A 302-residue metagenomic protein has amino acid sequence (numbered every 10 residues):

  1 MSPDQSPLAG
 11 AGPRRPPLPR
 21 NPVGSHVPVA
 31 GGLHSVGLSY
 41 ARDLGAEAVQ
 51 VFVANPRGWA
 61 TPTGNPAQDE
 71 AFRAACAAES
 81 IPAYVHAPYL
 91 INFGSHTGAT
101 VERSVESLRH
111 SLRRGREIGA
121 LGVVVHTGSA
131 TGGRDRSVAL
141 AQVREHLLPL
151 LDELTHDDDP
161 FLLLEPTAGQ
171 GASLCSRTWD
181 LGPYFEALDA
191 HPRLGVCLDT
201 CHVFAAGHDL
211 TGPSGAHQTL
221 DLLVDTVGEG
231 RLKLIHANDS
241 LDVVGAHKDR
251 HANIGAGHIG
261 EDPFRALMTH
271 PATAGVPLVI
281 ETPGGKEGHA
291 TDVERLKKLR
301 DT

Functional and structural regions predicted by a protein language model:
M1-A87, I91-L112: N-terminal pre-domain/capping segments
P17-V23, G45-E47, A77-A83, E117-L121 (+4 more regions): Short, well-ordered coil/turn segments that N-cap beta-strands
H26-A30, A54-P56, P88-L90, G128-A130 (+4 more regions): Active-site beta-loop-alpha junctions enriched in small/polar residues
A41, H86, S104, G115 (+5 more regions): Conserved, mostly hydrophobic/aromatic
V49, E145-I254: Acidic/histidine-rich catalytic cores of soluble enzymes
P66-V85, V143-D157, Y184-L188, H258-H270: Alpha-helix-loop-beta-strand connector modules within alpha/beta enzyme cores
A77, F93-G195: Active-site acidic/histidine proton-transfer and metal-coordination neighborhood in alpha/beta enzyme cores
A99-L112, D135-L148, R177-E186, S214-D221 (+2 more regions): Short, electropositive alpha-helical surface patch
